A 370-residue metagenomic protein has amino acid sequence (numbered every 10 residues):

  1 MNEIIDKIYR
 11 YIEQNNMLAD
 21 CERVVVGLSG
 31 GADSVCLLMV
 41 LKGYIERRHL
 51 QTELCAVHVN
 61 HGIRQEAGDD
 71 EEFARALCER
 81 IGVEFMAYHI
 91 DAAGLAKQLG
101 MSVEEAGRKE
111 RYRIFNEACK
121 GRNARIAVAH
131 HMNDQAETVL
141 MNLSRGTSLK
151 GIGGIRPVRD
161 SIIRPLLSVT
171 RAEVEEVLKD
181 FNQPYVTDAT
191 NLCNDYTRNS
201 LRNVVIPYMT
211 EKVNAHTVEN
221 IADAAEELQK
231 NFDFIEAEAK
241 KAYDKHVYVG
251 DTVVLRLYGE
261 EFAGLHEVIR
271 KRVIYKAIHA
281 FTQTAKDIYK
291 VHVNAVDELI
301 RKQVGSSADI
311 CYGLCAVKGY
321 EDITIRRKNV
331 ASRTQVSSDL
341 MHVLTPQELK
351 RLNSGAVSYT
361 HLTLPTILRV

Functional and structural regions predicted by a protein language model:
M1-P207: Core alpha/beta nucleotide-donor-binding catalytic domains of modification enzymes
I4-A32, E53-C55, E110, P157-R159 (+2 more regions): AMP-forming adenylation/ATP pyrophosphatase catalytic core
V35, E137-T138, N199-N203, V218-A222 (+1 more regions): Non-catalytic, well-ordered alpha-helical scaffold segments
R48, R122, H216, F281-A285: Secondary-structure boundary/capping positions in well-ordered alpha/beta enzyme cores
V186, A215-E219, I235: Short, structured loop/turn "capping" segments at alpha-beta junctions
Y208-N214: Conserved anion/nucleotide-ligand pocket segment
H361-V370: Single conserved hydrophobic/aromatic residue that forms the stacking wall/gate of nucleotide- or nucleobase-binding
